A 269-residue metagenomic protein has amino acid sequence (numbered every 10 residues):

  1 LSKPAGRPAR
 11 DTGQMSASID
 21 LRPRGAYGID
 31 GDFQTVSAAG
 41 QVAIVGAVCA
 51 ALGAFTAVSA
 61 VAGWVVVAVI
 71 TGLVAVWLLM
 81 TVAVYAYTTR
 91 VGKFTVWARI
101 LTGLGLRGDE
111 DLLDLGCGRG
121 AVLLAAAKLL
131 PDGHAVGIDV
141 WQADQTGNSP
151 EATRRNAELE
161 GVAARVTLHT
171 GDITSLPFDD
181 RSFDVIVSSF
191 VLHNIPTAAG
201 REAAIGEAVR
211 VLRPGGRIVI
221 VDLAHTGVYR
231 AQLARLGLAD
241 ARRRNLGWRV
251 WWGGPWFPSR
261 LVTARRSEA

Functional and structural regions predicted by a protein language model:
G13-A75, A86: N-terminal auxiliary segments of SAM/dcSAM-dependent transferases
G108-G118, V136: Conserved class I S-adenosyl-L-methionine
E110, T174-I186: A short acidic, Gly/Pro-enriched loop at the edge of an enzyme's catalytic core that lines a small-molecule cofactor
R119-P131: Conserved SAM-binding loop of SAM-dependent methyltransferases across substrates and taxa, primarily the Class I
V162-I173: Conserved SAM-binding strand-loop segment of SAM-dependent methyltransferases
R201-P214: A short glycine-rich, Lys/Arg-flanked "PGG" loop and its adjoining helix->strand segment in the class I
G215-D222: Conserved beta-strand signature within the Rossmann-like core of class I S-adenosyl-L-methionine
G237, A241, R249-A269: Core SAM-dependent methyltransferase catalytic element
